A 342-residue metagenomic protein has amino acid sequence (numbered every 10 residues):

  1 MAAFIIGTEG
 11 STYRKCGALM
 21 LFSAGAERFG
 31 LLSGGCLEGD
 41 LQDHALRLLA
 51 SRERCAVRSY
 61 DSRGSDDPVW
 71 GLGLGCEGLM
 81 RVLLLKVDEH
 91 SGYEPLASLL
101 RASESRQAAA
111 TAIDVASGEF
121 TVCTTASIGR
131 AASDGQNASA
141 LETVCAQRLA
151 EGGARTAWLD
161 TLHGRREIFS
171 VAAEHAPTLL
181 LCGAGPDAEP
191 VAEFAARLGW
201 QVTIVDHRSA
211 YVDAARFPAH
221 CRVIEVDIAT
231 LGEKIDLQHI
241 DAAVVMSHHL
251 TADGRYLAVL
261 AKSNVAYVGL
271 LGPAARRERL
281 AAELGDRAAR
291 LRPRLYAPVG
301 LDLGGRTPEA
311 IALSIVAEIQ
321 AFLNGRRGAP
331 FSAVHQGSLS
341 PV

Functional and structural regions predicted by a protein language model:
M1-H207, Y211, A215-H220, I224 (+3 more regions): Segments forming oxygen-rich coordination pockets for charged ligands
G34, A184, H249-L250, P273 (+1 more regions): Short beta->alpha junction loops/turns
G199, H220, N264-V265, L291-R292: A generic structural signal for alpha->beta connector loops
T203-D206, A242-A243, S247-G254, A258-E283: ADP-ribose/adenylate-binding Rossmann-like module
V226-L231, T251: Conserved SAM/SAH-binding loop
A229-H239: Short amphipathic alpha-helix with an adjacent loop that forms part of the alpha/beta core around
A266, L270-V342: Adenosine-phosphate binding glycine-rich loop
